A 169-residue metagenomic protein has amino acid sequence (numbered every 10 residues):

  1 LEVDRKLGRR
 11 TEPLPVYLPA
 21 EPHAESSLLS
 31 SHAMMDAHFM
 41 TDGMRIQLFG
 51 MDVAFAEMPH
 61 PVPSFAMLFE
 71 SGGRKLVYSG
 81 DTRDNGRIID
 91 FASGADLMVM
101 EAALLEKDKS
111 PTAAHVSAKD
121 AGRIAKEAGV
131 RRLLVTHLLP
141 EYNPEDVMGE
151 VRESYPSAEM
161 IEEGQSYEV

Functional and structural regions predicted by a protein language model:
L1-Y78, R83-D90, E145-V169: Binuclear metal-dependent hydrolase catalytic cores
N85-S166: Cap/insert and terminal regions of metallo-dependent hydrolase folds
